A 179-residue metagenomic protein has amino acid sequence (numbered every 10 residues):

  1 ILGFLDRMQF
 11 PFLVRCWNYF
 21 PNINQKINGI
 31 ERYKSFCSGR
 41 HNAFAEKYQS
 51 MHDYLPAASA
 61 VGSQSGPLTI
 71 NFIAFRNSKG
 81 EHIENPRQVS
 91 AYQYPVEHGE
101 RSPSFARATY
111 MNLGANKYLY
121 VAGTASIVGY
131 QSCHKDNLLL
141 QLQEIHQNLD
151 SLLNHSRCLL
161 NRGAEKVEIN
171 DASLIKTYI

Functional and structural regions predicted by a protein language model:
I1-I179: N-terminal presequence-like segments and the immediate start of the first folded domain
